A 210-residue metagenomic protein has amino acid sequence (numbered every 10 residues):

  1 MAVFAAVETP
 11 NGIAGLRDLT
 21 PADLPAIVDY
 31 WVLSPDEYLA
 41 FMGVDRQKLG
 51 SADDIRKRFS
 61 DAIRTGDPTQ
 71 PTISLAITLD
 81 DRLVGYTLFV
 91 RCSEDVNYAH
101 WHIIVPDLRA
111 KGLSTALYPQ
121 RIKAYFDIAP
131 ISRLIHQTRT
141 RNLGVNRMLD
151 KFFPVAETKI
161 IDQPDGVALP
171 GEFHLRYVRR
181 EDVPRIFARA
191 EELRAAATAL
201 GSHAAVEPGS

Functional and structural regions predicted by a protein language model:
M1-D29, D36-D45, E181-S210: Conserved N-terminal entry element of GNAT/NAT acetyltransferase domains
I27-P35, I55-F59, Y118: Hydrophobic alpha-helical core bundles mediating ligand binding, dimerization, or RNAP-core interactions
G50-V96: Acetyl-CoA-dependent GNAT
R91-H100, R109, P130-S132: A conserved beta-turn-beta hairpin within the catalytic core of GNAT-like acetyltransferases that forms part
W101-L113, R139: A short, internal acetyl-CoA/4′-phosphopantetheine-binding micro-motif in the GNAT/acyltransferase core
A116-R133: Conserved acyl-CoA
I135-N146: Conserved beta-strand-loop-alpha-helix junction that forms the acyl-donor binding cleft
I135-Q137, F153-F173: Conserved catalytic-core motifs of GNAT/GCN5-like acyltransferases
